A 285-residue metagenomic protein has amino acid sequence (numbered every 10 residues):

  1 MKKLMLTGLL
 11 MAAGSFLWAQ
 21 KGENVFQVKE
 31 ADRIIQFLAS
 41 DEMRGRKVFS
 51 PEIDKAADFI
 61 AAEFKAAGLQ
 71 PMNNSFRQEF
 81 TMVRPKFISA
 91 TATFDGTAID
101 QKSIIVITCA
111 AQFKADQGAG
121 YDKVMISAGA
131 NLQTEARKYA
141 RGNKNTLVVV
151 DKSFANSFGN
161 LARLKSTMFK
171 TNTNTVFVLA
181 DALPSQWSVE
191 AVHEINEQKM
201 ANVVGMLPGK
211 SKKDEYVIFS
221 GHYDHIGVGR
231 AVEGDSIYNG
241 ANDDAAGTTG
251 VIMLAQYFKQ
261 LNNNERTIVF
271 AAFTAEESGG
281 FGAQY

Functional and structural regions predicted by a protein language model:
M1-F26: Bacterial Sec-dependent N-terminal signal peptides
L17-A56, I60-P71, A92, L207-G209 (+1 more regions): N-terminal hydrophobic or amphipathic helices/low-complexity stretches enriched in small/hydrophobic/Pro/Gly
K21-V25, D41-P51, A66, Q78-E79 (+5 more regions): Second-shell loop/turn segments in exported
R44-K144: Noncatalytic luminal/extracellular "stalk/propeptide" segments of secretory-pathway proteins
I104-A136, A140-L147, D214, S220-Q260: Active-site metal-coordination/substrate-binding segment of hydrolases, especially metallo-dependent peptidases
S153-F154, Y223-H225, A271-S278: Acidic, glycine-rich active-site loops and adjacent beta-strand->loop/helix elements that engage anionic groups
A155-G240, M253-Q256, Q260, E265: Soluble metallo-hydrolase cores and metallopeptidase-like ectodomains found primarily in the secretory/periplasmic
A255-F281: Short helix-loop-beta-strand segments that form the rim/entrance of peptidase-like active sites
